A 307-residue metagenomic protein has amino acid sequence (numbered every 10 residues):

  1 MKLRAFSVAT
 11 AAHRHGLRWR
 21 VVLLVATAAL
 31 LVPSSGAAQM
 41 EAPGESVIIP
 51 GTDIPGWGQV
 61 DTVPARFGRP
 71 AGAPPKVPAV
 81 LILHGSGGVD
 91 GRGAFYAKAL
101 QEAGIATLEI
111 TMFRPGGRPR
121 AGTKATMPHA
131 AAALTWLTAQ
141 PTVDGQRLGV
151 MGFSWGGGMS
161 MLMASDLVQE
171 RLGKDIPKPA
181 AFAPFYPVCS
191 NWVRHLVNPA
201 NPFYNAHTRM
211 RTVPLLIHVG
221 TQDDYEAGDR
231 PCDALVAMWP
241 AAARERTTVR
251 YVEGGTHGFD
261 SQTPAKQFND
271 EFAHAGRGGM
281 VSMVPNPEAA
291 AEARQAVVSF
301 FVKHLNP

Functional and structural regions predicted by a protein language model:
V21-L31: Bacterial N-terminal signal peptides
Q39-A73: N-terminal cap/lid segment of alpha/beta-hydrolase-fold proteins
A73-V77, I82-P119, N191-W192, D224-G228: Short substrate-entry loop that stabilizes the transition state in hydrolases
A131-M210: Primarily recognizes the serine-hydrolase "nucleophile elbow" in alpha/beta-hydrolase and SGNH/GDSL folds
I217-V219: Short beta-strand/loop motif that positions the catalytic acidic residue of the alpha/beta-hydrolase fold
A227-M238: Short alpha-helix in the alpha/beta-hydrolase fold that links the catalytic acid
R244-P307: C-terminal catalytic histidine-bearing segment of alpha/beta-hydrolase fold enzymes
